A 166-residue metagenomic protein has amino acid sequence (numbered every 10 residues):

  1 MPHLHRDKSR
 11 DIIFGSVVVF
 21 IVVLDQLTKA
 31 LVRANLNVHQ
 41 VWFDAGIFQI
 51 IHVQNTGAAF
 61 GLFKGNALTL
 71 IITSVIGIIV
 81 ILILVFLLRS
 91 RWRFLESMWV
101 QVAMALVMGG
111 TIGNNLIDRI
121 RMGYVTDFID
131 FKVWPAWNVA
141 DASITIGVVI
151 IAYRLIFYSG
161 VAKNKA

Functional and structural regions predicted by a protein language model:
M1-A166: Alpha-helical transmembrane bundles and membrane-interface segments of multipass inner-membrane proteins
